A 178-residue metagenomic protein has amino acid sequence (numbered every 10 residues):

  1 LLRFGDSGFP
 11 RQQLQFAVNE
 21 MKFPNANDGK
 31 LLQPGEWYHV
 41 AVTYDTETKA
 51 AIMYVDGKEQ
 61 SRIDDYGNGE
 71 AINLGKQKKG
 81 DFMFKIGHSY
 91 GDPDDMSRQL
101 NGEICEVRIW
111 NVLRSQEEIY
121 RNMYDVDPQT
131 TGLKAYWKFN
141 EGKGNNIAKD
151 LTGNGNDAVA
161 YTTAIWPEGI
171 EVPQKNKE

Functional and structural regions predicted by a protein language model:
L1-N156, Y161-E178: Extracellular glycan-associated modules
